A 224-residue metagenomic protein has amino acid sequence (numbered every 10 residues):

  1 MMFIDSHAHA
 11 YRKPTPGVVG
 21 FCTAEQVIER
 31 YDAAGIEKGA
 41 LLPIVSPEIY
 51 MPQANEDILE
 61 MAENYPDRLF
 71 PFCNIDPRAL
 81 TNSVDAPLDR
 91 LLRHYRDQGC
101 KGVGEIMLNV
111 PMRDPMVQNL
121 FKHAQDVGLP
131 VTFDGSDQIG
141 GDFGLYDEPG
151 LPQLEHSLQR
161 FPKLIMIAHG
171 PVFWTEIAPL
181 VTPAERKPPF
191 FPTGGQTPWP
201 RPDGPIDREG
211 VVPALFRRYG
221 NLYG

Functional and structural regions predicted by a protein language model:
M1-E56: An N-terminally biased module of ancient metal coordination in phosphate/nucleic-acid-related enzymes
F3-S6, A40-P43, F72-N74, G104 (+1 more regions): Active-site neighborhood of phospho(di)ester-bond hydrolases with catalytic His/Asp-centered motifs
A8-A10, L108, D137, V172: Short, glycine/acidic-enriched loop or turn micro-motifs at the edges of active sites
G20-T23, E56-I58, L120-F121, P183-E185: Glycine-rich, phosphate-binding/catalytic loops in enzymes
C22-I28, M51-M61, A86-R90, G150-E155 (+1 more regions): Alpha-helical scaffolding within the catalytic cores of extracellular/periplasmic polymer-degrading hydrolases
Y31, A62-P66, L158-Q159, F216-R217: N-terminal cationic-hydrophobic initiation segments that often serve targeting/anchoring roles
E37-K38, S46-P149: Active-site gating/metal-coordination segments in enzymes
G102, D114-G224: Catalytic pocket-lining loop regions of alpha/beta-barrel enzymes, especially the amidohydrolase/enolase/GH5 lineages
